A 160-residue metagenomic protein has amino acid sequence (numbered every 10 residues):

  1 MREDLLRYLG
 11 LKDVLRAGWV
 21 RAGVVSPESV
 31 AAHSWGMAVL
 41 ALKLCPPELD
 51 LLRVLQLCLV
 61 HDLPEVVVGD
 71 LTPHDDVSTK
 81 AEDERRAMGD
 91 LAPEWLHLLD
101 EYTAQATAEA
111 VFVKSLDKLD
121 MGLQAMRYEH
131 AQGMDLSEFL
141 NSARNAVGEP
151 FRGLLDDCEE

Functional and structural regions predicted by a protein language model:
M1-E160: Active-site helical microenvironments for divalent-metal-assisted chemistry
